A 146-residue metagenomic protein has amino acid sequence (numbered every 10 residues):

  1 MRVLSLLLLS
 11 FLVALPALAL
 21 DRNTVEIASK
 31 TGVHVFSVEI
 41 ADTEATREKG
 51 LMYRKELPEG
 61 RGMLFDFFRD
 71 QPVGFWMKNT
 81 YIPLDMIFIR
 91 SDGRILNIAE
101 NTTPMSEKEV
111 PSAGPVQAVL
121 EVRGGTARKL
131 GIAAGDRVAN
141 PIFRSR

Functional and structural regions predicted by a protein language model:
S5-L15: Bacterial N-terminal signal peptides
L20-R146: Compact, glycine-rich, soluble single-domain proteins
